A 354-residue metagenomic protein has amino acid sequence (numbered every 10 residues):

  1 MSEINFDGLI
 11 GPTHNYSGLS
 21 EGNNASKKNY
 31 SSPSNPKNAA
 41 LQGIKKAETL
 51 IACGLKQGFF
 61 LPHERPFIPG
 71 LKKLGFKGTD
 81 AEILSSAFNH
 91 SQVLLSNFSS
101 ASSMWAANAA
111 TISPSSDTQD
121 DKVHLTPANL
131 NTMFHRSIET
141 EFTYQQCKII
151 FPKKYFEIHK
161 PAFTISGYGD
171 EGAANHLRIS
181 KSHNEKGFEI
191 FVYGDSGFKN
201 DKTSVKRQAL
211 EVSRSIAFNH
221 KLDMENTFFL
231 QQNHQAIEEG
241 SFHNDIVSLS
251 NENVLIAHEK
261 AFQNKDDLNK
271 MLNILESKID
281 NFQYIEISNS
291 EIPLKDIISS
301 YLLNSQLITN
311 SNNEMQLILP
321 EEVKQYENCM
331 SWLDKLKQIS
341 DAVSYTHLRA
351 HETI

Functional and structural regions predicted by a protein language model:
M1-L130, S137: N-terminal leader/transition segments
R65, T126-N129, M133-Y144, A162-G172 (+1 more regions): Auxiliary tRNA-acceptor-end handling modules of aminoacyl-tRNA synthetases
S102-T118, D170-N184, Q235-S250, Y301-S311: Structural signature of eukaryotic scaffold interfaces centered on beta-propeller domains
H124-T126, L255-A257, Q316-L319: Short beta-strand elements that form the blades of beta-propeller/WD-repeat-like and other beta-sheet-rich scaffold
T203-I237, F242, V247-S250: Active-site cores of enzymes that catalyze phosphoryl transfer or operate on phosphate-rich substrates
E252-F262, L268-M271: A conserved active-site cap/scaffold subdomain adjacent to cofactor or substrate pockets
V323, M330-S340: C-terminal structured domains
T346-T353: Conserved small/polar residues in nucleotide/adenosyl-binding loops
